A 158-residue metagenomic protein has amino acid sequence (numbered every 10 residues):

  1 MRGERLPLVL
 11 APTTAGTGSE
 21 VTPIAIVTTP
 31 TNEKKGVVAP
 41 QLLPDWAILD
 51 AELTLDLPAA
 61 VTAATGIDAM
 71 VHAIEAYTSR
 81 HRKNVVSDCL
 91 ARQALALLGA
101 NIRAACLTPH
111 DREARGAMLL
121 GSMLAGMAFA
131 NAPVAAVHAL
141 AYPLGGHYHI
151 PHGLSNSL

Functional and structural regions predicted by a protein language model:
M1-I24: Proline/glycine-rich low-complexity loops and linkers
P12, M70, H138: Short, conserved catalytic/metal-binding motifs centered on acidic residues
T22-A132: Carboxylate- and glycine-rich phosphate/diphosphate-binding segment that chelates Mg2+/Mn2+
A132-L158: C-terminal catalytic subdomain
